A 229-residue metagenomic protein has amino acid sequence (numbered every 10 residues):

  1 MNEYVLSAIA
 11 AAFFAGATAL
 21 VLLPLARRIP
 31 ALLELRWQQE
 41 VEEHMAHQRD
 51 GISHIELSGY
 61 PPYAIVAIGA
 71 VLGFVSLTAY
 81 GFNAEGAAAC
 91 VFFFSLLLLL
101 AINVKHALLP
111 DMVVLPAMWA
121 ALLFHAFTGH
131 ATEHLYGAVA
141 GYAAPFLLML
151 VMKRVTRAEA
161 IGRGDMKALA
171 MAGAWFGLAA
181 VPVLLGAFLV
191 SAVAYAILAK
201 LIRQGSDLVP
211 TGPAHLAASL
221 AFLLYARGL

Functional and structural regions predicted by a protein language model:
M1-L229: A membrane-topology feature that recognizes alpha-helical transmembrane segments and their immediate juxtamembrane
